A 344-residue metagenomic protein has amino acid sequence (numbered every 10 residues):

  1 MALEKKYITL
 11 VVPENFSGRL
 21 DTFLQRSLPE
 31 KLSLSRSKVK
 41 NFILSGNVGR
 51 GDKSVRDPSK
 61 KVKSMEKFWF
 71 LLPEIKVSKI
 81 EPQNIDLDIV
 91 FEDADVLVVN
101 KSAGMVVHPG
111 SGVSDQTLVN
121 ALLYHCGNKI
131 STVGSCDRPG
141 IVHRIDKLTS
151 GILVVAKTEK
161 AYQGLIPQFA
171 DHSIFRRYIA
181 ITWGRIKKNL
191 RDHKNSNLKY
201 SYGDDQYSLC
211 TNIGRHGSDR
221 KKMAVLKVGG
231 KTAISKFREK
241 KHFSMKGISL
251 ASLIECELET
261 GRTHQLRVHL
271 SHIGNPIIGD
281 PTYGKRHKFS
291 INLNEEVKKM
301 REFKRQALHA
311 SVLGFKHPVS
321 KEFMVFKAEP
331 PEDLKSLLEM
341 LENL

Functional and structural regions predicted by a protein language model:
A2-L344: RNA pseudouridine synthases
